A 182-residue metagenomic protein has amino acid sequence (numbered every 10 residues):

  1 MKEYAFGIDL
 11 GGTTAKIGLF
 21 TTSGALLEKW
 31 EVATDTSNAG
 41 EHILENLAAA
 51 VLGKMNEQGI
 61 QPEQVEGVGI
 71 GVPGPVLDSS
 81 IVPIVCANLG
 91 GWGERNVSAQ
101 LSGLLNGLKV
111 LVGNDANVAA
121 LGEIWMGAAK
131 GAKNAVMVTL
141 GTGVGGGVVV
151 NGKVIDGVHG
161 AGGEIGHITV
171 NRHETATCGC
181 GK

Functional and structural regions predicted by a protein language model:
K2, G18-T21, E28-E31, A39-E41 (+3 more regions): Glycine/GP-enriched mid-protein hinge/lid loop-to-helix segment characteristic of carbohydrate kinases
K2-L10, T14-G71: Conserved phosphate-binding loops in N-terminal lobes of ATP-dependent enzymes of the actin/Hsp70/sugar-kinase
D9-G11, T21, L77, D115 (+1 more regions): Acidic active-site catalytic centers that drive phospho-/nucleotidyl reactions and related ester hydrolyses
L10, T34, G91, N114 (+1 more regions): Conserved strand-loop elements at the edges of beta-sheets that form or border functional pockets
T13, A116-N117, A161: A generic "binding-loop/recognition-motif" signal
T13, P73-V76, G141-G143: Short glycine-rich anion-binding loops that position phosphate/pyrophosphate groups of nucleotides and phosphorylated
E31, D35, V85-L89, K182: Conserved short-loop catalytic and cofactor-binding motifs
G40-A49, E63-V68, G74-N134: Glycine-rich phosphate-binding loop and adjoining helix at the ATP-binding site of ATP-dependent phosphoryl-transfer
